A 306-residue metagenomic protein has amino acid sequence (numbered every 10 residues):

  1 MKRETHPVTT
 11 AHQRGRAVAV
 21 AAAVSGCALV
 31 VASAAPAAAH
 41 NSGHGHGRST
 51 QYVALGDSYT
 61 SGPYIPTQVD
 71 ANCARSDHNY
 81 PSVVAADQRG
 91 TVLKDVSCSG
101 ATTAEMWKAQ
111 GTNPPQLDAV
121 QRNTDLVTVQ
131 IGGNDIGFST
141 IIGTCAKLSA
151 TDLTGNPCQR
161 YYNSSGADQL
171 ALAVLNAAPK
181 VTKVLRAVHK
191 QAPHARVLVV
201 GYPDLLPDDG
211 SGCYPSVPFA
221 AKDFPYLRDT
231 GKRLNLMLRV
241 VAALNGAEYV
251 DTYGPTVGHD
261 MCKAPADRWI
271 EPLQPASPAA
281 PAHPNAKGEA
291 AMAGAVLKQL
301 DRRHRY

Functional and structural regions predicted by a protein language model:
M1-H40: Secretory targeting and sorting signals
L29-Q51, S61, H304-Y306: C-terminal region of N-terminal signal peptides and the immediate post-cleavage residues of exported proteins
G43-G100, L117-D118, A146-D152: Serine-esterase "nucleophile elbow" of acetyl-processing enzymes
Q51-G56, T60, V92-S97, D125-Q130 (+3 more regions): Structural recognition of the beta-strand scaffold that forms the well-ordered cores of secreted hydrolase catalytic
Y52, D125-V129, D152-Q191, L198-Y249: Conserved N-terminal glycine/acidic-rich loop preference
P63-I65, K108, T112-A173, D204: Oxyanion-hole/transition-state-stabilizing segment in secreted/luminal serine hydrolases and related acyltransferases
A101-L117, M261-A276: Charged, often glycine-rich, active-site loop that binds/positions anionic groups
P203-Y306: Catalytic His-Asp segment of secreted/periplasmic serine-dependent ester chemistry enzymes
